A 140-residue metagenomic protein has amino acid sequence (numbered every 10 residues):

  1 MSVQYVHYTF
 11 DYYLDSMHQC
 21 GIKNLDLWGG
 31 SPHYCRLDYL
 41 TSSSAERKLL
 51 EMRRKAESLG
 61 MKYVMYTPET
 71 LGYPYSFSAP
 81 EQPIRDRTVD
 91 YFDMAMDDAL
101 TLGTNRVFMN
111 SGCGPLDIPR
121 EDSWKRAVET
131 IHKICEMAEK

Functional and structural regions predicted by a protein language model:
M1-T104, E121-H132, E136-E139: N-terminal pre-domain/capping segments
L71, N110-P115: Short linear capping/connector segments at secondary-structure termini
I118: Acidic pyrophosphate-coordinating catalytic loop
